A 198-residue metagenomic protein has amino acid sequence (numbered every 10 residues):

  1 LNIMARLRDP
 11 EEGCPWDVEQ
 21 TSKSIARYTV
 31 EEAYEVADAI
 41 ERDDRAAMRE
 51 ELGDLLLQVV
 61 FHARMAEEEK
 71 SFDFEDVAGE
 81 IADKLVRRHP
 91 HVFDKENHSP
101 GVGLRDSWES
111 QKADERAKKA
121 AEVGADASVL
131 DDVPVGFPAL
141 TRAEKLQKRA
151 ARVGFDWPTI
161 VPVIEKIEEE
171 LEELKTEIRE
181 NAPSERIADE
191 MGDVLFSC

Functional and structural regions predicted by a protein language model:
L1-E51, L57-M191, F196-C198: Flexible "arm" and connector segments at domain edges
